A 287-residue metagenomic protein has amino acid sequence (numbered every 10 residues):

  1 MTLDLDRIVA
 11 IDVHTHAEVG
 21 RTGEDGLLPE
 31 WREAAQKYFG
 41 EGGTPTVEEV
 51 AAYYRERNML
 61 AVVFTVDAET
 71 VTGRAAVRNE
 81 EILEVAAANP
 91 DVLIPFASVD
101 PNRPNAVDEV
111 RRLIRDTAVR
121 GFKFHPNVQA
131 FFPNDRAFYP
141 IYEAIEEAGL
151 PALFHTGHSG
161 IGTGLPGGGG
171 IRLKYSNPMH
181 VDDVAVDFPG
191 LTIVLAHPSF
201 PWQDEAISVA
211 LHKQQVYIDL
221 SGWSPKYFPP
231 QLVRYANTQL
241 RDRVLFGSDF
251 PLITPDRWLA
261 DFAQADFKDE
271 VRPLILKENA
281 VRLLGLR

Functional and structural regions predicted by a protein language model:
M1-H16, G20-E56, L60, R111 (+2 more regions): Mid-to-C-terminal alpha-helical segments outside catalytic/metal-binding sites
H14, I82, P95, L113 (+8 more regions): Conserved, mostly hydrophobic/aromatic
T15-A17, T65-V66, A97-P101, K123-P126 (+4 more regions): A cross-domain feature marking catalytic cores of carbohydrate-active enzymes and several ubiquitous metabolic/repair
A17-R21, A68-V71, P101-N105, H158-G162 (+3 more regions): Active-site environment of divalent metal-dependent phosphoester hydrolases
R21-L27, A75-A76, E109, G164-G167 (+4 more regions): Short aromatic-enriched loop/helix-cap "lid" or pocket-rim segments at secondary-structure transitions that line
G26, R120-G121, N134-L245: Catalytic pocket-lining loop regions of alpha/beta-barrel enzymes, especially the amidohydrolase/enolase/GH5 lineages
T44-V50, V77-L83, A106-D108, P178-V181 (+2 more regions): Alpha-helical scaffolding within the catalytic cores of extracellular/periplasmic polymer-degrading hydrolases
L60, A68-T163, R172: Active-site gating/metal-coordination segments in enzymes
